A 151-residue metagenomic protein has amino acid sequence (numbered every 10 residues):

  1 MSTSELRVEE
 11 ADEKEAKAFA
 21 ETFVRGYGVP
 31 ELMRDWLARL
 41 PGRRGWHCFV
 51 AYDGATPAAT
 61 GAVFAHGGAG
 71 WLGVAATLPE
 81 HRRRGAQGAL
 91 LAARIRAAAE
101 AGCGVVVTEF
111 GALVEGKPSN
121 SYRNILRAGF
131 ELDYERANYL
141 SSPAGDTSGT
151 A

Functional and structural regions predicted by a protein language model:
M1-W36, D146, T150-A151: Short amphipathic alpha-helix that is part of the acyltransferase structural core
G28-E80: A conserved beta-strand-loop-helix scaffold within acyl/acetyltransferase catalytic domains
A69, A98-L113: Conserved GNAT acetyl-CoA-binding A-motif
V74-T77, R83-E100, R123, R127: Conserved acetyl-CoA-binding loop-helix of GNAT-fold acetyltransferases
V106-Y122, L140-P143: Conserved beta-strand-loop-alpha-helix junction that forms the acyl-donor binding cleft
K117-E135: Short acidic, glycine/proline-enriched helix-loop-strand junctions
